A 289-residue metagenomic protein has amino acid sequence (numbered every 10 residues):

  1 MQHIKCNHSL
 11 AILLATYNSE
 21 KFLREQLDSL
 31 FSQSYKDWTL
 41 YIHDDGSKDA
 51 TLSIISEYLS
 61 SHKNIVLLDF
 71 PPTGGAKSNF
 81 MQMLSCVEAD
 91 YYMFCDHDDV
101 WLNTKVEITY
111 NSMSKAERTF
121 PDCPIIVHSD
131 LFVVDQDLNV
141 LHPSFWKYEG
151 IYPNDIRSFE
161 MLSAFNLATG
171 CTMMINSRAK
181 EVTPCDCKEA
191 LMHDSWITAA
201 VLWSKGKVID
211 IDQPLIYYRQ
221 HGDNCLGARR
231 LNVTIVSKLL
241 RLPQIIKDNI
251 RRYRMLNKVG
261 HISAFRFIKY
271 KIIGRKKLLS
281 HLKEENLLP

Functional and structural regions predicted by a protein language model:
Q2-R230: Nucleotide-sugar donor-binding/catalytic module of glycosyltransferases that assemble extracellular/cell-envelope
L162-F165, P184-C185, E189-L191, S195-W196 (+1 more regions): C-terminal subregions of glycosyltransferases and related glycan-biosynthesis enzymes
